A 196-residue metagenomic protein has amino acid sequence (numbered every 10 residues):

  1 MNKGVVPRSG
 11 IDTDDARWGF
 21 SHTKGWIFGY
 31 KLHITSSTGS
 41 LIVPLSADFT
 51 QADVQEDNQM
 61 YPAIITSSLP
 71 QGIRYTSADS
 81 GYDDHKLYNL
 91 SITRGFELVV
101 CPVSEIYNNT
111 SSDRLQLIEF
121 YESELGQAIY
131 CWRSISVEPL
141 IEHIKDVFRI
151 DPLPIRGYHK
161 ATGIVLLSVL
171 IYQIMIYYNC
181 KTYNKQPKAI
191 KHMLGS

Functional and structural regions predicted by a protein language model:
M1-T93, V169: Polybasic low-complexity intrinsically disordered regions
T23-W26, T66-S67, S77-S80, I106-T110 (+4 more regions): Short C-terminal domain-edge/linker segments immediately following a structured domain
D53-Q55, I65-S68, G95-E97, I118-F120 (+2 more regions): Short, low-complexity, polar/charged sequence segments that are solvent-exposed and flexible
N58-Y61, P70-I73, V100-V103, S123-L125 (+2 more regions): Glycine-rich loops and low-complexity Gly/Arg-rich segments that provide flexible linkers or classic glycine-based
G72, L90, T110, R156 (+1 more regions): Short linear functional motifs in flexible/disordered or boundary regions
S80-G81, H85-R149, P154: Helix-centered, glycine/charged polyanion-binding patches within enzymatic domains that contact phosphate-containing
E122-S196: Basic, amphipathic alpha-helical segments enriched in Lys/Arg and hydrophobic/aromatic residues
